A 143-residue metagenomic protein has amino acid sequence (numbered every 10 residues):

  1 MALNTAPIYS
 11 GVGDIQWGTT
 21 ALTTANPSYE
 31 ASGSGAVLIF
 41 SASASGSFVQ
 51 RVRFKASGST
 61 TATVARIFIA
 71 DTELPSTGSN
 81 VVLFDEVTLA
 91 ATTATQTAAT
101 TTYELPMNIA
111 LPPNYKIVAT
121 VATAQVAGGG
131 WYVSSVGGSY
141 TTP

Functional and structural regions predicted by a protein language model:
M1-V37, S41-G46, P112-K116, T120-P143: C-terminal interaction-tip segments
S34-L38, R51, T101-L105: Short structured motifs
S43-R51, T60-A62: Extended extracellular/luminal ectodomain segments enriched in beta-structured repeat modules
Q50, T63-A65, G129-W131: Short beta-strand/loop motifs in extracellular/secreted proteins, especially within beta-sandwich accessory domains
R51-K55, I117-A119: Buried hydrophobic-core signal for structured, non-transmembrane domains
A56, D71, G137-T141: Beta-strand elements of well-folded, non-transmembrane domains
T60-V82: Short, surface-exposed beta-strand/strand-loop-strand elements in extracellular ectodomains
T77-S134: Aromatic- and Gly/Pro-enriched, solvent-exposed loop/edge beta-strand patches characteristic of beta-rich domains
